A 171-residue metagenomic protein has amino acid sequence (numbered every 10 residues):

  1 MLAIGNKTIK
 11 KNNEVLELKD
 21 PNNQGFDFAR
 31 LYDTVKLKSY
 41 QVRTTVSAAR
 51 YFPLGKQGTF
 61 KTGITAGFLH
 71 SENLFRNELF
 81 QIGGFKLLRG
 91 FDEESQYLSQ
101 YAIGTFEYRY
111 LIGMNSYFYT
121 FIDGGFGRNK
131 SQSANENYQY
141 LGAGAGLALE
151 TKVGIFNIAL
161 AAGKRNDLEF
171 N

Functional and structural regions predicted by a protein language model:
M1-A3, G63-G67, Y119-D123, N157-A161: Transmembrane beta-strands of outer-membrane beta-barrel proteins
M1-L111: C-terminal outer-membrane beta-barrel translocator/porin domains of Gram-negative envelope proteins and their
I4, A143, A162-K164: Intrinsic disorder/low-complexity segments
K19-P21, I122, R128, F170: Intrinsic-disorder/low-complexity regions
Y40, Q139, N166-L168: Short acidic-hydrophobic sequence patches enriched in Asp/Glu that either
G55-Q57, G113-N115, V153, R165-D167: A cross-taxa feature marking solvent-exposed loop/turn segments within ectodomains of secreted and single-pass membrane
S71-N157: Outer membrane beta-barrel transmembrane domains
F156-N171: Outer-membrane beta-barrel translocator/channel fold
